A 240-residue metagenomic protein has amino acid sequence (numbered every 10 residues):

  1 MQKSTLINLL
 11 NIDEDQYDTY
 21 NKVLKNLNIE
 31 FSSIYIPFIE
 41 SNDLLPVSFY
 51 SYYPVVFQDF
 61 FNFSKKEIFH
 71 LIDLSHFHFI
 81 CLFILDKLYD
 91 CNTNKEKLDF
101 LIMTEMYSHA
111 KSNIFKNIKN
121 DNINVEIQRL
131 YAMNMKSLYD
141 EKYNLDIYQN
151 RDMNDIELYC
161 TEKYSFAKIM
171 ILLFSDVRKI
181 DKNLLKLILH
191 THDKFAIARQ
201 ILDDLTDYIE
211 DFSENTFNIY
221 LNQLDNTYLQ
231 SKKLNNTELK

Functional and structural regions predicted by a protein language model:
M1-S32: C-terminal domain/tail detector
Q16-N28, S41-Y53, L71-S75, C81 (+1 more regions): All-alpha helical catalytic cores of prenyl diphosphate-utilizing isoprenoid enzymes
S32-L44, C91-N94: Conserved two-metal-ion catalytic palm core of "right-hand" nucleic acid polymerases, unifying RNA-dependent RNA
D59-F63: Short, hydrophobic transmembrane alpha-helix segments
K65-H70: ATP-binding pocket architecture of kinase catalytic cores
L98-S108, F212-T237: Functional transmembrane or membrane-interface alpha-helices that line membrane-embedded catalytic, ligand-binding
